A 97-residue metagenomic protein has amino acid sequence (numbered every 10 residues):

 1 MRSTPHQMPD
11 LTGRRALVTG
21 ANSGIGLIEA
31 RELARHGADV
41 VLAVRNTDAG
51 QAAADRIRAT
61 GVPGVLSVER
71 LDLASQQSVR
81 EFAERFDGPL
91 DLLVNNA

Functional and structural regions predicted by a protein language model:
M1-L17, E84: Non-catalytic terminal and boundary segments that flank Rossmann-like NAD(P)-dependent oxidoreductase
R15, N22-G24: Conserved glycine-rich cofactor-binding loop
L33: Aromatic pocket-lining residues of Rossmann-like dinucleotide-binding sites
H36-A52: Conserved glycine-rich Rossmann-like NAD(P)H-binding loop of the short-chain dehydrogenase/reductase
T47, V68-E84: The beta1-alpha1 cofactor-binding region of Rossmann-like NAD(H)/NADP(H)-dependent oxidoreductases
D91-L92: Conserved catalytic-site loops of classical short-chain dehydrogenases/reductases
A97: Conserved NAD(P)H cofactor-binding loop of Rossmann-fold oxidoreductase domains
